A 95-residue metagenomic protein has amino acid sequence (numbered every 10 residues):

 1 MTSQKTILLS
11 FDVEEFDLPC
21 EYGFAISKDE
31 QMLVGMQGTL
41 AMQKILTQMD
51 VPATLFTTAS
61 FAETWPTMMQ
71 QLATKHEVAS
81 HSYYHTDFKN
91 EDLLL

Functional and structural regions predicted by a protein language model:
M1-L95: Catalytic alpha-helical scaffold of carbohydrate-active enzymes acting on polysaccharides/glycoconjugates
